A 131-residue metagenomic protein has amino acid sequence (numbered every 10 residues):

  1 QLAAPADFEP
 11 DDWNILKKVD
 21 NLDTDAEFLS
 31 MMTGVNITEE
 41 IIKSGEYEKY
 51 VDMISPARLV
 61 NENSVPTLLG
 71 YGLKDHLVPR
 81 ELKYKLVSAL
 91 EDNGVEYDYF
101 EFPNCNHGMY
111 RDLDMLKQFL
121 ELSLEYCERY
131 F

Functional and structural regions predicted by a protein language model:
Q1-E9: Active-site nucleophile loop of the alpha/beta-hydrolase fold
P5, K74-D75, N106: Catalytic metal-binding/acid-base residues of hydrolase active sites
P10-N14, R80-E81: Short, solvent-exposed loop/turn and secondary-structure capping segments
D12-L59: Mobile cap/lid helix-loop segments that gate and shape the active-site cleft of serine hydrolases
P56-S64, E81: Conserved serine/cysteine hydrolase catalytic core
N63, L68-Y71, D75: Short beta-strand/loop motif that positions the catalytic acidic residue of the alpha/beta-hydrolase fold
L68-G70, Y84-F131: C-terminal catalytic histidine-bearing segment of alpha/beta-hydrolase fold enzymes
H76-K85: Conserved alpha/beta-hydrolase "acid-adjacent" motif
